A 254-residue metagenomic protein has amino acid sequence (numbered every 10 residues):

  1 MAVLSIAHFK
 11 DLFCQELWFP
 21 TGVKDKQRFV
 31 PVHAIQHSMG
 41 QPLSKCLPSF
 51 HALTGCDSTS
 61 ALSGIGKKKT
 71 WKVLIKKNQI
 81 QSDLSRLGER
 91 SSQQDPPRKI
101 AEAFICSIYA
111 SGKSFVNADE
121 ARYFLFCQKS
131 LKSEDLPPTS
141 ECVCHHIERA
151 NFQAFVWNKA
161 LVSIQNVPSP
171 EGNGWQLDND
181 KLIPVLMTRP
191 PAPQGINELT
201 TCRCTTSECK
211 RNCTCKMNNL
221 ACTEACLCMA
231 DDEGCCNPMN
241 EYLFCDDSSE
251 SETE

Functional and structural regions predicted by a protein language model:
M1-M187, A192-L199, R211-N212: Extended two-metal-dependent nuclease catalytic cores across DNA- and RNA-processing enzymes
L186-E254: Non-transmembrane, aqueous-exposed alpha-helical and coiled segments at domain scale
